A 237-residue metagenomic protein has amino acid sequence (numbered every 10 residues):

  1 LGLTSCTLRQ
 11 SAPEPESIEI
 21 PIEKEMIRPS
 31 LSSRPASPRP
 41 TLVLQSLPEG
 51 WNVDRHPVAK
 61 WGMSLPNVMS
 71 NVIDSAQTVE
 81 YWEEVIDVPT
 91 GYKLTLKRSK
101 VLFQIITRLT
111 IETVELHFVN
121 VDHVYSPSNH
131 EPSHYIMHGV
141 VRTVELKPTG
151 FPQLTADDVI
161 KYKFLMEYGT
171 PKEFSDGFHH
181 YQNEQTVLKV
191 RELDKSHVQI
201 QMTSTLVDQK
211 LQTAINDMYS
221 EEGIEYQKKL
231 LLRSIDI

Functional and structural regions predicted by a protein language model:
T4-S5: C-terminal motif of bacterial Sec signal peptides marking the signal peptidase cleavage site
Q10-K93, Y135-I237: Non-cytosolic coordination micro-motifs
V72, A76-Y135, L146: Surface-exposed acidic loop/strand-edge motifs in secreted or periplasmic proteins that form small linear binding
